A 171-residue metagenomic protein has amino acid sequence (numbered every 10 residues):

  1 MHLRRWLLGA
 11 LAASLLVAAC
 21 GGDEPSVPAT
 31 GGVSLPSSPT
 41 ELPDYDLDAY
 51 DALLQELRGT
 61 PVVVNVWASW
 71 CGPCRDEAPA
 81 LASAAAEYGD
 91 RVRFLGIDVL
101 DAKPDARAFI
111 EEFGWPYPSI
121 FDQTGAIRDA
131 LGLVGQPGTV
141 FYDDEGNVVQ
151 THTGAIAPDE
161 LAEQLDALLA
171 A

Functional and structural regions predicted by a protein language model:
M1-L8: Bacterial N-terminal signal peptides that target proteins for export
L15-A19: C-terminal motif of bacterial Sec signal peptides marking the signal peptidase cleavage site
C20-E24: Bacterial signal peptide processing site
E41-V62: A short beta-strand-turn-helix
T60-V62, W67-W70, G135, E145: Short pre-active-site segment immediately N-terminal to redox-active cysteine/selenocysteine motifs in thiol-based
V63-V64, F94, T139: Hydrophobic beta-strand anchors of alpha/beta hydrolase catalytic cores
R75-F113, Q123-A130: Structural microenvironment flanking redox-active thiols in thiol-disulfide oxidoreductases
A108-P116, Q123-A170: Thiol/disulfide oxidoreductase modules built on the thioredoxin-like
